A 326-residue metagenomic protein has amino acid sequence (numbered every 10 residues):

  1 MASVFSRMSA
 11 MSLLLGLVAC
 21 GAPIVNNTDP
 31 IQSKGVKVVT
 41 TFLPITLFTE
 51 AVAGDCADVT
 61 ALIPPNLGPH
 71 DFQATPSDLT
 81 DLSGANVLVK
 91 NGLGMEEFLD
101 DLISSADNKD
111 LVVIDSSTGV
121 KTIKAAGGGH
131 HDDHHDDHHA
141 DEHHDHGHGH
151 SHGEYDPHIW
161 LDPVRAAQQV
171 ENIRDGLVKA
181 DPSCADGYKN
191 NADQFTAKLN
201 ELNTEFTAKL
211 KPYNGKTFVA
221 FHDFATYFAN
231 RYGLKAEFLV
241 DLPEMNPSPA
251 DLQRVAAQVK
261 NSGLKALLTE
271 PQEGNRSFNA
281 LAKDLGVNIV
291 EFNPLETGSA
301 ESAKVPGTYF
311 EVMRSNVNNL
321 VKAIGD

Functional and structural regions predicted by a protein language model:
M1-A10: Bacterial N-terminal signal peptides that target proteins for export
S3, C20-D326: Extracytoplasmic metal-acquisition and chelation regions
S9-A19: Bacterial N-terminal signal peptides
